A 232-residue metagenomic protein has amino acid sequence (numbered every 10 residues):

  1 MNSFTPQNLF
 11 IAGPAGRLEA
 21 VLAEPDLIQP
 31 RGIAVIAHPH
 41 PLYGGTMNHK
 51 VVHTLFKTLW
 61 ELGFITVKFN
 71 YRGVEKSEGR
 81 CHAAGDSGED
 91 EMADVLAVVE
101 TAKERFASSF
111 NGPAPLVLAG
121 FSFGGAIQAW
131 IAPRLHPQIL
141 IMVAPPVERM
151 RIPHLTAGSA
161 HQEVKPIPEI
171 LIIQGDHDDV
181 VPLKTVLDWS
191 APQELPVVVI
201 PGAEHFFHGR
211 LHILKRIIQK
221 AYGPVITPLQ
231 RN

Functional and structural regions predicted by a protein language model:
M1-F10, L18-D26, L118, F123: An N-terminal hydrophobic leader/cap segment in hydrolases
I11-N111: Serine-hydrolase catalytic machinery in alpha/beta-hydrolase-like enzymes
V67, A191-F206: Catalytic histidine neighborhood in serine/cysteine hydrolases with alpha/beta-hydrolase-type architecture
M92-P168: Primarily recognizes the serine-hydrolase "nucleophile elbow" in alpha/beta-hydrolase and SGNH/GDSL folds
R149, D176-V181, H205-F206: Acidic catalytic loop of the alpha/beta-hydrolase fold
K165-Q174, D178: Short beta-strand/loop motif that positions the catalytic acidic residue of the alpha/beta-hydrolase fold
D176-L195: Conserved loop-alpha-helix segment in the C-terminal half of the alpha/beta-hydrolase fold that carries the catalytic
A203-K215: Catalytic histidine-centered segment of alpha/beta-hydrolase-like enzymes
